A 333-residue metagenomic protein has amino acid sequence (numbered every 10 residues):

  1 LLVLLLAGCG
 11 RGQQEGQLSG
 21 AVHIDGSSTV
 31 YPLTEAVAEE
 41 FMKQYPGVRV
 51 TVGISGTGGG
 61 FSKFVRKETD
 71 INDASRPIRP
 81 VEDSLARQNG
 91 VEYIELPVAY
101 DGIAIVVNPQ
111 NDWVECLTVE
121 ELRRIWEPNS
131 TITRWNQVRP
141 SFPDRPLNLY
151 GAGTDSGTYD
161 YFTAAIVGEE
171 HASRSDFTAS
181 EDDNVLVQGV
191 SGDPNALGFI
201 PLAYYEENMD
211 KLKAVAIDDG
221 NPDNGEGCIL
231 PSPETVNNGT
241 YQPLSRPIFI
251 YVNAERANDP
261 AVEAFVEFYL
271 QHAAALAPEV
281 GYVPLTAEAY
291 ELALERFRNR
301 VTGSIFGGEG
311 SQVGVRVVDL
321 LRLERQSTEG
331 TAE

Functional and structural regions predicted by a protein language model:
L1-A7: Sec-dependent bacterial lipoprotein signal peptides
C9-E333: Flexible loop/hinge segments at secondary-structure junctions
